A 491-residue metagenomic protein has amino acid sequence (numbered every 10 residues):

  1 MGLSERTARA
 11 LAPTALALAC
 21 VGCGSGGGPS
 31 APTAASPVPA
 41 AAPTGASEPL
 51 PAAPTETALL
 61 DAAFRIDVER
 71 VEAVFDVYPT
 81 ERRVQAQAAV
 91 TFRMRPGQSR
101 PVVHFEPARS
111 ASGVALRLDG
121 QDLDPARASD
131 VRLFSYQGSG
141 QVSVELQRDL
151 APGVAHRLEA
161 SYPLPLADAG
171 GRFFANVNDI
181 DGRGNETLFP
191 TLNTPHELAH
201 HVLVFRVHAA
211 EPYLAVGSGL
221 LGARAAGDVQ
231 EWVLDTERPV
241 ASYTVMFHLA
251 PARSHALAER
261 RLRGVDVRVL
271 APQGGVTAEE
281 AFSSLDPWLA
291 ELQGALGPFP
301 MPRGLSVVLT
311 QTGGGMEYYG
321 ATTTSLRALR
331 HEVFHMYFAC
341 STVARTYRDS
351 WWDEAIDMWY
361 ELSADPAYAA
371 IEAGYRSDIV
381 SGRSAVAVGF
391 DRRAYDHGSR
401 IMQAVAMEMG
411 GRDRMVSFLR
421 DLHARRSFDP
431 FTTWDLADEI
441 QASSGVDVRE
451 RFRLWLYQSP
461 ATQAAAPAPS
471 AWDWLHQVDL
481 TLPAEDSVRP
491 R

Functional and structural regions predicted by a protein language model:
G2-T14: Bacterial N-terminal signal peptides that target proteins for export
A19-G22: C-terminal motif of bacterial Sec signal peptides marking the signal peptidase cleavage site
G24-G27: Bacterial signal peptide processing site
P29-S47: Long, low-complexity intrinsically disordered segments that are proline/alanine-rich with interleaved serine/threonine
A42-P287, E450, L454: Acidic/His-enriched low-complexity segments
L203, V233, A250-D349, Y368-A369: Juxtacatalytic substrate-recognition/specificity segment
E237, A321, T346-D413, R420-D429 (+2 more regions): Acidic/His/Gly-enriched intrinsically disordered linker/tail segments that often contain short helix/coil "MoRF-like"
W434-L436, I440: Short, structured secondary-structure elements that scaffold catalytic or ligand/cofactor-binding regions
